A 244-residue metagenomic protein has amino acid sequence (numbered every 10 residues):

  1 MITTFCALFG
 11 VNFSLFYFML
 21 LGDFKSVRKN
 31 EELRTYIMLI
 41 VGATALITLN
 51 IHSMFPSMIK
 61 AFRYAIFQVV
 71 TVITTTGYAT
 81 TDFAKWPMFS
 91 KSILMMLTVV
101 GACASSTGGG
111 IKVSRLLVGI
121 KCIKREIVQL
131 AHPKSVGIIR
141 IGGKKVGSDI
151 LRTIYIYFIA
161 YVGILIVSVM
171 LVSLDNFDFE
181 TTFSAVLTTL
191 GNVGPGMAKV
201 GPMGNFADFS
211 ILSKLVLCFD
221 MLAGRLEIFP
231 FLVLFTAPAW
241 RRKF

Functional and structural regions predicted by a protein language model:
M1-F244: Membrane-proximal intracellular helices of multi-pass ion channels
